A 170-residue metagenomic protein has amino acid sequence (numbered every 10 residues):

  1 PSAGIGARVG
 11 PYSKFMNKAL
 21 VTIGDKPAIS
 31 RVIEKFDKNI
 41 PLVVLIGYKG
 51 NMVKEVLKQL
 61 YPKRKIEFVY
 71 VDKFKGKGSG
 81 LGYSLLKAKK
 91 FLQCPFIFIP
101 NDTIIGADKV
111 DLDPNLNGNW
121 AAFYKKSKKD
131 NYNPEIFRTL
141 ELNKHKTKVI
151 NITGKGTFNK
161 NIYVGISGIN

Functional and structural regions predicted by a protein language model:
P1-K14: N-terminal nucleotide-binding beta1-loop-alpha1 segment
G4-A7, L20-G24: Active-site beta-to-alpha loop of glycosyltransferases that engages the nucleotide-sugar donor
Y12-K14, I33-E34, E55-K58, K109-L112: Short amphipathic alpha-helical segments
T22, K26-F98: Conserved N-terminal catalytic core of the sugar/cofactor nucleotidyltransferase
D72-G76, I105, K128: Short histidine/acidic/glycine/proline-rich micro-motifs that form metal- and phosphate-coordinating active-site loops
P100-I104: The conserved acidic donor/metal-binding loop of glycosyltransferases
G106-N170: Conserved core of the sugar-phosphate nucleotidyltransferase
